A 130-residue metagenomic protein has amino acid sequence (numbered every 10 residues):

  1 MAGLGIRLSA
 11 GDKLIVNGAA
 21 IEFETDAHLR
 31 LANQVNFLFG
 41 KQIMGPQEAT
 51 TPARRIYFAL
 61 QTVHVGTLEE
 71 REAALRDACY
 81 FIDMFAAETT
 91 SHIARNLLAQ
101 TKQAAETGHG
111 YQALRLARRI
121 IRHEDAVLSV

Functional and structural regions predicted by a protein language model:
M1-V130: Terminal leader/tail segments of proteins
